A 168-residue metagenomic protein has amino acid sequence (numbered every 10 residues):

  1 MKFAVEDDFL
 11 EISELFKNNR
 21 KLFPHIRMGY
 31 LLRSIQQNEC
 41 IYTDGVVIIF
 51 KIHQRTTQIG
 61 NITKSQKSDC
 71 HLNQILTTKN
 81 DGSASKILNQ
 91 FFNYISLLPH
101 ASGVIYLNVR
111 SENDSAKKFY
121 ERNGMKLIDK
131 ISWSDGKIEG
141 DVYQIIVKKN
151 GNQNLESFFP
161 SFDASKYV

Functional and structural regions predicted by a protein language model:
M1-D7, K149-V168: Conserved N-terminal entry element of GNAT/NAT acetyltransferase domains
M1-I26: Short amphipathic alpha-helix that is part of the acyltransferase structural core
Q36-Q54: Conserved beta-hairpin
I48-H71, S134-I138: Conserved acyl-donor/pantetheine-binding loop and adjacent beta-alpha core of acyl/acetyltransferases and related
T77, Y106-K117, W133-E139: Conserved beta-strand-loop-alpha-helix junction that forms the acyl-donor binding cleft
T77-S96, K118-R122: Conserved acetyl-CoA-binding loop-helix of GNAT-fold acetyltransferases
I95-V109: Conserved GNAT acetyl-CoA-binding A-motif
E121-K130: Conserved acetyl-CoA-binding loop of GNAT-fold acetyltransferases
